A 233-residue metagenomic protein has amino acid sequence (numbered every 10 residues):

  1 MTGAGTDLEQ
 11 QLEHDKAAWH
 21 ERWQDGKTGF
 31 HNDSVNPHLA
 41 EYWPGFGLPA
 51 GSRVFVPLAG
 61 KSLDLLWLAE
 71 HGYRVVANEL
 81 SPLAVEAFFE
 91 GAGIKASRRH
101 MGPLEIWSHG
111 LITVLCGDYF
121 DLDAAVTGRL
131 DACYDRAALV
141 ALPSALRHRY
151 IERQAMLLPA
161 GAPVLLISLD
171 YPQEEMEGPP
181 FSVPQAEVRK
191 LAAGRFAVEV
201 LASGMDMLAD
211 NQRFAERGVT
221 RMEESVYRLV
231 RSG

Functional and structural regions predicted by a protein language model:
T2-A50, K61-L65, A77-I112, C116-V126 (+2 more regions): Class I (Rossmann-like) S-adenosyl-L-methionine-dependent methyltransferase catalytic domain, capturing the SAM-binding
F55-G60, A138: Class I SAM-dependent methyltransferase "Motif I" SAM/SAH-binding loop
A59-K61, S144-A145: Short beta->alpha connector loops
A69-E70: Gly/Ala-rich phosphate-binding loop of Rossmann-like dinucleotide-binding domains, activating on the conserved
L130-D131: Conserved acidic residues
Y134: A conserved beta-strand element that flanks and buttresses the S-adenosyl-L-methionine
A141-R153: A short, conserved alpha-helix within the catalytic core of class I
